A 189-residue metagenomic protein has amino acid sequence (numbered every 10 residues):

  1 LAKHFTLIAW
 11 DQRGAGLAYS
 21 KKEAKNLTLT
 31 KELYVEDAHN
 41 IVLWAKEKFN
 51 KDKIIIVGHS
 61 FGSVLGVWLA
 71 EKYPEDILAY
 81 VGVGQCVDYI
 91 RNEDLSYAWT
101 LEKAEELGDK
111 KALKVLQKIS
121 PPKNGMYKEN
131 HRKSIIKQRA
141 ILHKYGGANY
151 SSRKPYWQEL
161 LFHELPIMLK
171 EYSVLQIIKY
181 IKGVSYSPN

Functional and structural regions predicted by a protein language model:
L1-S20: Conserved alpha/beta-hydrolase
H4, I41-K48, K72, V83 (+1 more regions): Structured segments of extracytoplasmic/periplasmic soluble domains in secreted or envelope-associated proteins
G14-E32: Cap/lid segment of the alpha/beta-hydrolase catalytic domain
A18-K22, W68-L69, R91-L95, E171: Short, solvent-exposed loop/turn and secondary-structure capping segments
L33-K53: Conserved acidic catalytic loop of the alpha/beta-hydrolase fold
D52-R91: Conserved hydrolase catalytic core segment
E75-K123: A catalytic-pocket lid/entrance helix-loop region that shapes and gates access to the active site across common
L107-N189: Alpha/beta-hydrolase
